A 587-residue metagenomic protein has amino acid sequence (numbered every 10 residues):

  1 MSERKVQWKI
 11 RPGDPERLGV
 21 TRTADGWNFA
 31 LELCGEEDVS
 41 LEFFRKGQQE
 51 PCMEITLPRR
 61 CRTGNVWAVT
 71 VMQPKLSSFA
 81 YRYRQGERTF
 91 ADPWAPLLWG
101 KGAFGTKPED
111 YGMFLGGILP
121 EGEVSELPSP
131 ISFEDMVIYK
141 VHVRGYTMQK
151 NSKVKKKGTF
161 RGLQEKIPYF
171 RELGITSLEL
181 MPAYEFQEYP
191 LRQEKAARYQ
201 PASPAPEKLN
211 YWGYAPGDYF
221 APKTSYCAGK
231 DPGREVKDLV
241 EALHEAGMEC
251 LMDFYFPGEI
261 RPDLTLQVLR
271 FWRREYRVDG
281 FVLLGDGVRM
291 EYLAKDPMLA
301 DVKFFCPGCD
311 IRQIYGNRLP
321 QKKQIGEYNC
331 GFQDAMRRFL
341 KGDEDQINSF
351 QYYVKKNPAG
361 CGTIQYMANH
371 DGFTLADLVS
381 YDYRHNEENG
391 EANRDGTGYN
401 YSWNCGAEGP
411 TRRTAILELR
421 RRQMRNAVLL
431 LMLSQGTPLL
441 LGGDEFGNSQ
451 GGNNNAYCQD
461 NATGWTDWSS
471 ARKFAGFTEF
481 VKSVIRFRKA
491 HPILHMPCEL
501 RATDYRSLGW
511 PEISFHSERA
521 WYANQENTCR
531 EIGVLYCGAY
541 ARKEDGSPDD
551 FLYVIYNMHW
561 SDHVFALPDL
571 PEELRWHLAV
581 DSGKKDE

Functional and structural regions predicted by a protein language model:
M1-G26, C52-M53, C61-K140, T147-S152: The feature marks proteins involved in alpha-glucan
W27-E37, I513-P568: Carbohydrate-binding surface patches
F104-F114, M290, A294-G442, F446-G447 (+6 more regions): Conserved alpha/beta catalytic core and glycan-binding cleft of carbohydrate-active enzymes
I118-S177, M181, N210-G213, D218: An acidic-aromatic substrate-binding cleft motif
S152-T159, P190-E245, F256-E275, E388-G409 (+1 more regions): Aromatic- and acidic-residue-enriched carbohydrate-binding clefts of CAZyme catalytic domains
R171-K208, G372, A376, S380-R384: Carboxylate/His-rich catalytic cores and anion/metal-binding grooves
R234-E235, A242-I314: Active-site neighborhood of glycoside hydrolase catalytic domains
W560-E587: C-terminal beta-sandwich/jelly-roll accessory domains of carbohydrate-active enzymes
